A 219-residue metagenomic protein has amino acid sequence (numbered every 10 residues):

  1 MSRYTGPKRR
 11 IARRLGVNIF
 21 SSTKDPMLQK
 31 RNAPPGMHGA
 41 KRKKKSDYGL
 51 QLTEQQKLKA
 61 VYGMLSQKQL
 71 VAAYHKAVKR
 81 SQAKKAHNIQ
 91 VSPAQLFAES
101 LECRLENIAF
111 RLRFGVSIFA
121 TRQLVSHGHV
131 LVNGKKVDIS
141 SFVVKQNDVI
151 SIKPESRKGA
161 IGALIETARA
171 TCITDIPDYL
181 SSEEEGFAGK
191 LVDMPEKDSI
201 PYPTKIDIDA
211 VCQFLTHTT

Functional and structural regions predicted by a protein language model:
M1-L112, I139-T219: Ferredoxin-like alpha/beta domains used as RNA- or RNAP-binding modules
G115-I118: Beta-rich strand-turn-strand
L124-V125, V144: Short, well-ordered loop/turn sites that connect or cap secondary structure elements
V132-N133, R169: Short, solvent-exposed secondary-structure boundary motifs
